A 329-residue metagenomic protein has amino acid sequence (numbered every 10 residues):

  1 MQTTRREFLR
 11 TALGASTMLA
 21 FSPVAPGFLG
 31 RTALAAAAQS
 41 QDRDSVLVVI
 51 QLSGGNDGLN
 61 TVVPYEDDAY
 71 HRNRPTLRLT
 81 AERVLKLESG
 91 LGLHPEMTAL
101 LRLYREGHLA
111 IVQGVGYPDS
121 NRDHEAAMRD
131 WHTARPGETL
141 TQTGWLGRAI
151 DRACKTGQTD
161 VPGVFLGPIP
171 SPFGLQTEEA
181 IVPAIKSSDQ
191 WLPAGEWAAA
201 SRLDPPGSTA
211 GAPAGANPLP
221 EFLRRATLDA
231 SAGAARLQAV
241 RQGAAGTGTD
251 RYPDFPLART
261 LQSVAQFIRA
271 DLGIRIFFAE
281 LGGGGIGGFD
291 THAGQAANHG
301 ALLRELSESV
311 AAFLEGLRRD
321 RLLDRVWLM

Functional and structural regions predicted by a protein language model:
M1-R319: Feature for exported/extracytoplasmic and membrane-associated proteins, marking the mature portion
L322: Glycine-rich, charge-dense phosphate/pyrophosphate-binding loop(s) and the adjacent flexible "lid"/catalytic subdomain
V326-M329: Acidic/histidine-rich, metal-coordinating catalytic segments
